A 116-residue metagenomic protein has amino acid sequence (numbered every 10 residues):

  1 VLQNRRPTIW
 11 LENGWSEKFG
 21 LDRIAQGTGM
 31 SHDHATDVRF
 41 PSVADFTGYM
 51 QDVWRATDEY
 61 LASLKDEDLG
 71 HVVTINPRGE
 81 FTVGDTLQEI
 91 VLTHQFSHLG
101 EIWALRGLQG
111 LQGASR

Functional and structural regions predicted by a protein language model:
V1-M30, V73-R116: Short, contiguous alpha-helical
R23-H71, T86-E89: Acidic/histidine-rich alpha-helical segments that form the ligand environment of transition-metal centers
